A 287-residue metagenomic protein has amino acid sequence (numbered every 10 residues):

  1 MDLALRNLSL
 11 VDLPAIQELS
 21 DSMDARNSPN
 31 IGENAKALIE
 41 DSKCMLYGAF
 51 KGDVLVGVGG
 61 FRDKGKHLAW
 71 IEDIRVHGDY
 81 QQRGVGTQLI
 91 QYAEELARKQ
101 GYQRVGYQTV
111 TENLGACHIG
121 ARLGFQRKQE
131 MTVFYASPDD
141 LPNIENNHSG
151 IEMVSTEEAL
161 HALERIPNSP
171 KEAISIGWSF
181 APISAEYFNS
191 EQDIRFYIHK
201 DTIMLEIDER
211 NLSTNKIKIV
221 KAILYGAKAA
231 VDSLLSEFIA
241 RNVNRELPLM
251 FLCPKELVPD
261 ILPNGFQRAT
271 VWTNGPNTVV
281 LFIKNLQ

Functional and structural regions predicted by a protein language model:
D21-G52, G57-I74, L205-N215: A conserved beta-strand-loop-helix scaffold within acyl/acetyltransferase catalytic domains
I74-V76, T109: Hydrophobic adenine-recognition pocket in adenosine-nucleotide-binding enzymes
V76, Q82-L96, H118, R122 (+1 more regions): Conserved acetyl-CoA-binding loop-helix of GNAT-fold acetyltransferases
T87, K99, T111-Q129, K255-T270: Conserved active-site alpha-helix within GNAT-family acetyltransferase domains
I90, L96-E112, I119, N244-P254: Conserved GNAT acetyl-CoA-binding A-motif
Q108-T109, Q126-D140, Q267-L281: Conserved catalytic-core motifs of GNAT/GCN5-like acyltransferases
L123-N215: Amide-forming acyltransferase catalytic core, primarily the GNAT-like/NAT-type and related acyltransferase folds
S175-Q287: Charged, low-complexity intrinsically disordered regulatory/assembly segments
